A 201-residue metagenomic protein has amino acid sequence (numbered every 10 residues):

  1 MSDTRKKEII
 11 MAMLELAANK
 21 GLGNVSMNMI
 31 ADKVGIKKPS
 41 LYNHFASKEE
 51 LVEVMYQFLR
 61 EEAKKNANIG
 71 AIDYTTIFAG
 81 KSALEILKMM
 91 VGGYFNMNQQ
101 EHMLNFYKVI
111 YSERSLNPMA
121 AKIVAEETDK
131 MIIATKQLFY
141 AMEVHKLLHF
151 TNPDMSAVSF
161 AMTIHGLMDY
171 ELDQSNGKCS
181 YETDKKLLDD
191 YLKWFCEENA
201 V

Functional and structural regions predicted by a protein language model:
T4-R5, I9-A12: N-terminal positioning helix adjacent to the helix-turn-helix/winged-helix DNA-binding module
E8, L16-E50, V54-F58: Helix-turn-helix
A46-E50, V54, F78, N98 (+3 more regions): Residues in soluble alpha-helical coiled-coils and helical-bundle/repeat scaffolds
K64, E85, M97-Y111, P118-V144 (+1 more regions): Amphipathic alpha-helical packing segments from all-alpha helical-bundle domains
N68-E101, D154-F160, K185-L188: Hydrophobic alpha-helical connector segments
M89, G93, Q137-V144, M162-V201: C-terminal peripheral helix-coil segments that are non-catalytic and often amphipathic
E113-A121, D129-S156, Q174-G177, C196-V201: Hydrophobic alpha-helical bundle segments that form small-molecule/ligand-binding pockets
